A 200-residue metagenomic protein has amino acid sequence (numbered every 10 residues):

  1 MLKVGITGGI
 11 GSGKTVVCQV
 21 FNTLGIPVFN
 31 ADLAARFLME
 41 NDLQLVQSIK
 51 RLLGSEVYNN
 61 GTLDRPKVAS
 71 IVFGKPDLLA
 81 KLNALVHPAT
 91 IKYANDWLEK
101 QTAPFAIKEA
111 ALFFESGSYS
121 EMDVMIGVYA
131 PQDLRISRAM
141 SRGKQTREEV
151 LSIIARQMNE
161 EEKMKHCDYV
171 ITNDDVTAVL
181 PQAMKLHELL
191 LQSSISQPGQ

Functional and structural regions predicted by a protein language model:
M1, T102-A103: Short, high-confidence coil segments that cap the C-terminus of an alpha-helix and link into the following beta-strand
M1-I26, A31-L33: Walker A (P-loop) phosphate-binding motif
K3, C18, A31, V46 (+8 more regions): A general structural signal for well-ordered alpha-helical segments in protein cores
G13, D32, L82, I107 (+2 more regions): Residue-level signal for inorganic ion chemistry
P27, L33, S55, V124 (+1 more regions): Well-ordered beta-strand positions
L33-T102: ATP-dependent small-molecule kinase phosphotransfer cores that center on conserved nucleotide phosphate-binding segments
K92-K100, A106-S141: ATP-dependent NMP and nucleoside kinases share a basic, alpha-helical "lid"
S120-E121, Q132, S141-L190, G199: Small-molecule kinase domains that catalyze NTP-dependent phosphoryl transfer to phosphate-bearing small molecules
